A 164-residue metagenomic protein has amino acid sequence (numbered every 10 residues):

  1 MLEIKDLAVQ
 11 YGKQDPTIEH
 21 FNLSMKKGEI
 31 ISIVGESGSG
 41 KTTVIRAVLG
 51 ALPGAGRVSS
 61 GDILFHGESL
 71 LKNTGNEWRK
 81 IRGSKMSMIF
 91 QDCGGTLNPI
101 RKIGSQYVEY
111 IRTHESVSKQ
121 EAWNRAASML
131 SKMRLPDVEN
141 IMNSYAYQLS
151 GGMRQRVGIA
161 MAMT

Functional and structural regions predicted by a protein language model:
I4-L7, D15-K26, I31, G61: Conserved beta-strand
V34-E36: The feature captures the beta-strand-to-loop junction immediately N-terminal to the Walker
R57-S69: Conserved ABC transporter NBD signature motif
L70-S87, S105, T113: ABC ATPase NBD coupling module
Y107, I159: Hydrophobic anchor residue at the start of the ABC signature
E121-N140: Conserved ABC ATPase "signature" region
S144-L149, M153: Conserved ABC ATPase signature
